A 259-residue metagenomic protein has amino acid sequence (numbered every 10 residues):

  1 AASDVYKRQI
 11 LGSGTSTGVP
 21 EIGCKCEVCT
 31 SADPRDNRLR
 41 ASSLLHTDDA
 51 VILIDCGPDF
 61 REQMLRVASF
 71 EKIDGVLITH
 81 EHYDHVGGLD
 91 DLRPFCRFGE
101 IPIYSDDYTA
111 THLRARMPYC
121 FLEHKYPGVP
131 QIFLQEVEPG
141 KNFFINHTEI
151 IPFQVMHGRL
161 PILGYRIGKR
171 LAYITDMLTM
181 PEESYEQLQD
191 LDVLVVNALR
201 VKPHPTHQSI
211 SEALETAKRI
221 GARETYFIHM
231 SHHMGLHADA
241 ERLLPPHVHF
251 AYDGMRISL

Functional and structural regions predicted by a protein language model:
A1-Y6: Short, small-residue-biased leader/transition segments that mark boundaries at the very start of proteins
K7-S13, L53-D55, E149-V155, R170-D176: Active-site-proximal beta-strand elements of phosphoester/diester hydrolases
V19-L77, E81, G87-F95, M180-Q187: Pre-active-site segment of Zn-dependent metallo-hydrolases
L45-D48, I145, Y165-K169: Active-site beta-strand termini and strand-to-loop segments that position acidic
L53-G57, D74-H82, S105-D106, A172-M177 (+3 more regions): Active-site neighborhood of phospho(di)ester-bond hydrolases with catalytic His/Asp-centered motifs
G57-F60, V155-R159, M177-M180, S231-H233: Short beta->alpha connector loops
D106-P161: Metallo-beta-lactamase
T179-L259: Cap/insert and terminal regions of metallo-dependent hydrolase folds
